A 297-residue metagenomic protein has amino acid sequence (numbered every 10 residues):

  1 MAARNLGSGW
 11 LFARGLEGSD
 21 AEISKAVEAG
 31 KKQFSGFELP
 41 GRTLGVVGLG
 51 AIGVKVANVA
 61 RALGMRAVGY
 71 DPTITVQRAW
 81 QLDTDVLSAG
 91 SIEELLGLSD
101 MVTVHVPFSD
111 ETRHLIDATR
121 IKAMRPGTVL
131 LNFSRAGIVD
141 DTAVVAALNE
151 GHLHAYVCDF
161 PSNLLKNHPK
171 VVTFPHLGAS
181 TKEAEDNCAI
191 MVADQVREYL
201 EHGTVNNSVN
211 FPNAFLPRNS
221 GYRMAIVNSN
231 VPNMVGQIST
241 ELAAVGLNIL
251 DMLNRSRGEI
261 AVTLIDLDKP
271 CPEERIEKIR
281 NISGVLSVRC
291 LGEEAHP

Functional and structural regions predicted by a protein language model:
M1-L11, N58-M65, I190-T204, S239-A243: Oxidoreductase and adenylate-handling cofactor-binding alpha/beta cores
M1-T43, N207: Phosphate-binding beta-alpha-beta segment of Rossmann-like dinucleotide-binding domains, i.e., the NAD(P)
L44-V46, I226: Hydrophobic Val/Ile/Leu positions in short beta-strands of Rossmann-like dinucleotide-binding domains
L49-G50: Glycine-rich Rossmann-fold phosphate-binding loop(s) that bind the pyrophosphate of adenine dinucleotide cofactors
G53-V54: N-terminal Rossmann-fold NAD(P) dinucleotide-binding loop
P72-L165, S180: Rossmann-like adenosine-cofactor binding region
P126-R218, S229, V262, E277 (+1 more regions): Rossmann-like dinucleotide-binding domain for NAD(H)/NADP(H)
N206, N210-P297: A conserved regulatory-domain signal marking ACT and ACT-like small-molecule sensing domains and adjacent regulatory
